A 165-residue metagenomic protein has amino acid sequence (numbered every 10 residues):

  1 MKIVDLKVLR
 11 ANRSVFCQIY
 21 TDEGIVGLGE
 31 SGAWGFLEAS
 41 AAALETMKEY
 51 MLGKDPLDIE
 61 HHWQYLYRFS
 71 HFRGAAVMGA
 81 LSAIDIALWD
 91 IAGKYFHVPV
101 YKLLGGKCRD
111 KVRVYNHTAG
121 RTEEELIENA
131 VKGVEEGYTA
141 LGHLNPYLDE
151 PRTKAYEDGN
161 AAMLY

Functional and structural regions predicted by a protein language model:
M1, S82, D110, E136: Structured loop/turn residues at beta-strand edges in well-structured enzyme cores
M1-L28, G32: Structured beta-strand/loop patches that form or line metal/cofactor-binding pockets in enzymes
L6-K7, L103-L104, A130: A generic local secondary-structure boundary/capping motif
L9, G106-C108, V134: Solvent-exposed alpha-helices and their adjacent loops that cap or buttress functional pockets in soluble metabolic
Y20-Y95: Metal- or metallocofactor-binding catalytic centers and their adjacent structured scaffolds across diverse enzyme
E23, H71, Y95-A119, N145-P151: N-terminal small/glycine-rich loop or linker at the start of catalytic domains across soluble metabolic enzymes
G53, V98, Y138: Short glycine/serine/threonine/alanine-rich loop segments
K111-Y165: Metal-dependent enolase-superfamily TIM-barrel catalytic cores that perform enediolate-based chemistry
